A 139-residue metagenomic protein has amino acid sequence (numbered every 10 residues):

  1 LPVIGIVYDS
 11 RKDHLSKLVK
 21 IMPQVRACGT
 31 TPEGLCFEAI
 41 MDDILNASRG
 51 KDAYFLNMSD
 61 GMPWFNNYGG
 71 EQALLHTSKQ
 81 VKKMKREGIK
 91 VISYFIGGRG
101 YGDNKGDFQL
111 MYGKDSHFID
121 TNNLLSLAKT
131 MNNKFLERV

Functional and structural regions predicted by a protein language model:
L1-V139: Acidic, glycine-rich A-domain
